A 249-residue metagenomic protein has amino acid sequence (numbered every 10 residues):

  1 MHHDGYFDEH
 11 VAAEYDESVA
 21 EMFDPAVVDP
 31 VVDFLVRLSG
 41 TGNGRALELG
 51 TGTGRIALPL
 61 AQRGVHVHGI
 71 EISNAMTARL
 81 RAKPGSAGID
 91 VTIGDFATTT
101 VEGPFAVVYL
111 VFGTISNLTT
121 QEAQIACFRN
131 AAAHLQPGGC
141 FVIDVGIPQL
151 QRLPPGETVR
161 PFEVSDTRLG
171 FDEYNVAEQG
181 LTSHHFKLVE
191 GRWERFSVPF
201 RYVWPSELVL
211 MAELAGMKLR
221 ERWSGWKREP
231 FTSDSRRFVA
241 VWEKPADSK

Functional and structural regions predicted by a protein language model:
M1-G42: Conserved class I S-adenosyl-L-methionine
N43-G50: Conserved class I S-adenosyl-L-methionine
G54-T98: Class I SAM-dependent methyltransferase SAM/SAH-binding core
T100-V107: A short acidic, Gly/Pro-enriched loop at the edge of an enzyme's catalytic core that lines a small-molecule cofactor
V111-G113: Residues lining the SAM
I125-P137: A short glycine-rich, Lys/Arg-flanked "PGG" loop and its adjoining helix->strand segment in the class I
V142-M211: SAM-dependent methyltransferase
S206-K249: C-terminal lobe and adjacent flexible extensions of AdoMet/dcAdoMet transferase-like proteins
